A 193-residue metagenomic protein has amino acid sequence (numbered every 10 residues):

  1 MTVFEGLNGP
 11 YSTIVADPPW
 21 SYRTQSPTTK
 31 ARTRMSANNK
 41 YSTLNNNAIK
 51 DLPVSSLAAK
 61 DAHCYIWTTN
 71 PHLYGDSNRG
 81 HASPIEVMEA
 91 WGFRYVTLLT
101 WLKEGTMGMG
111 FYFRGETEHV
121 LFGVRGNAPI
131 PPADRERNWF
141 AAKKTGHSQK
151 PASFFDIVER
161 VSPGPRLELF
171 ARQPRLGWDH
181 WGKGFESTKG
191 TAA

Functional and structural regions predicted by a protein language model:
M1-A193: Class I S-adenosyl-L-methionine-dependent methyltransferase catalytic core
